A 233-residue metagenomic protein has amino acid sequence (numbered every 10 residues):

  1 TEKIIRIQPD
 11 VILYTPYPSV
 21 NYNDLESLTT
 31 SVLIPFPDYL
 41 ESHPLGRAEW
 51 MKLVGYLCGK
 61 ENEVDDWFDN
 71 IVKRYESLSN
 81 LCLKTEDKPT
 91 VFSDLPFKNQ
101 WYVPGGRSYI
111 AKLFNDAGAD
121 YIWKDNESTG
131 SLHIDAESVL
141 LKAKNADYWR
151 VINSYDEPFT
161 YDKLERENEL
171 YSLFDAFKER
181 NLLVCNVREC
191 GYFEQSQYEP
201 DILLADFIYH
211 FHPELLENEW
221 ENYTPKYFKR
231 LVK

Functional and structural regions predicted by a protein language model:
E2-R6, D10-Q100, K124-D125, N181 (+1 more regions): Extracytoplasmic substrate-binding proteins
L25-E26, F114, D175: A generic structural signal for well-ordered alpha-helical segments
W50, I110, E167-L170, L203: A general structural detector for well-ordered alpha-helical segments in enzyme core domains, enriched
L78-E165: Flexible, glycine-rich surface segments
T85, L140-K144, F174-F177, Y198-D201: A structural signal for short secondary-structure junctions
I134, K144-N145, F177, V184 (+2 more regions): Short amphipathic alpha-helical segments
S154, V187-R188: Short, loop-centered acidic/histidine patches that primarily coordinate divalent metals
L164-A176: Extended, charge-rich intrinsically disordered regulatory tails
